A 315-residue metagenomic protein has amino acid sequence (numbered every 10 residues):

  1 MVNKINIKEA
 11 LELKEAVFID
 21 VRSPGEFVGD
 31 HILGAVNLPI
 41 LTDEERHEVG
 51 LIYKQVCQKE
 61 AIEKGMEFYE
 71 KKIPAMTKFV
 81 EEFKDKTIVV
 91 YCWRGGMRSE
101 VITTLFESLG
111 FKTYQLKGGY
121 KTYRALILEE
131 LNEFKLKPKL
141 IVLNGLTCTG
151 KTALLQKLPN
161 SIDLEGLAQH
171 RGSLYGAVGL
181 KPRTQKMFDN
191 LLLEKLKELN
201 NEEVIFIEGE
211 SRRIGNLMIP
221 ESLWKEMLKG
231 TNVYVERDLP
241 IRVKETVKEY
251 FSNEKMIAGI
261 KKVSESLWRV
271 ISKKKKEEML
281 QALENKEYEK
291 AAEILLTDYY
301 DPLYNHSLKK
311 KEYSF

Functional and structural regions predicted by a protein language model:
M1-L33, A61, L128-L146: Flexible, polar/low-complexity N-terminal or interdomain linker segments that lie immediately upstream of folded
E12-E82: Positively charged, proline/Ser/Thr-rich regional signature most characteristic of the Rhodanese/CDC25-like
L33-G34, P138, E226-T231: Short glycine-/polar-rich loops that comprise or flank the Walker A/P-loop and associated switch/sensor motifs
E63-K117: Catalytic cysteine-centered active loop of the rhodanese-like fold, especially the PTP/DSP P-loop
R98, K139-P159: Glycine-rich phosphate-binding P-loop
K112-L128, L136, V247, F251: Long, charge-dense
P159-E226: Conserved nucleotide-sensing/catalytic segment adjacent to the nucleotide-binding pocket in NTP-handling enzymes
E226-N232, E236-F315: Conserved NTP phosphate-binding and transfer environment spanning the P-loop NTPase/kinase superfamily
